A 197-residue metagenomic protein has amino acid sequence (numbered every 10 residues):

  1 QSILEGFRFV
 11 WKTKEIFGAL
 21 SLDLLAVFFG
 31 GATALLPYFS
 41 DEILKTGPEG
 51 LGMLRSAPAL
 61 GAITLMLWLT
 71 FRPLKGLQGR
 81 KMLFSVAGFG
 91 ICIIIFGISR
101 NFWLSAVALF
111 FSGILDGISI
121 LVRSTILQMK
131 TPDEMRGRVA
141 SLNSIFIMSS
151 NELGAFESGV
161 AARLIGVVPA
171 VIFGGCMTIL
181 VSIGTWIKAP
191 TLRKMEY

Functional and structural regions predicted by a protein language model:
L4, W11, A19, L36-Y197: C-terminal transmembrane bundle of multi-pass solute transporters/carriers
R8-G31, F110: Pair of pore-lining "gating" transmembrane helices in MFS-fold secondary transporters
